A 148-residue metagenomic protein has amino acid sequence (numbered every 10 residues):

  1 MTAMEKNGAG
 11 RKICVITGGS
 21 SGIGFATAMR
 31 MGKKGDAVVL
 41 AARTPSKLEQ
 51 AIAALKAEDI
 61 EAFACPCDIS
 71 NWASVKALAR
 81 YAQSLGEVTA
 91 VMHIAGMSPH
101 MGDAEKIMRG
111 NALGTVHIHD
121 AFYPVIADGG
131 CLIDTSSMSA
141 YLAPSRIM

Functional and structural regions predicted by a protein language model:
A9, I60-E61, Y81-H93, M101 (+1 more regions): A glycine-rich helix->loop->beta "capping" turn within Rossmann-like NAD(P)(H)-dependent oxidoreductase domains
T17, V88-G96, D134: Rossmann-fold scaffold of SDR-type NAD(P)-dependent oxidoreductases
S20-S21: Conserved glycine-rich cofactor-binding loop
G24-F25: N-terminal Rossmann-fold NAD(P) dinucleotide-binding loop
K34-Q50: Conserved glycine-rich Rossmann-like NAD(P)H-binding loop of the short-chain dehydrogenase/reductase
P66-A77, A112-T115: The beta1-alpha1 cofactor-binding region of Rossmann-like NAD(H)/NADP(H)-dependent oxidoreductases
R80, G102-R109: Active-site Tyr-X3-Lys motif and surrounding loop/helix of classical short-chain dehydrogenase/reductase
M97-E105, D128-M148: Catalytic loop of short-chain dehydrogenase/reductase
